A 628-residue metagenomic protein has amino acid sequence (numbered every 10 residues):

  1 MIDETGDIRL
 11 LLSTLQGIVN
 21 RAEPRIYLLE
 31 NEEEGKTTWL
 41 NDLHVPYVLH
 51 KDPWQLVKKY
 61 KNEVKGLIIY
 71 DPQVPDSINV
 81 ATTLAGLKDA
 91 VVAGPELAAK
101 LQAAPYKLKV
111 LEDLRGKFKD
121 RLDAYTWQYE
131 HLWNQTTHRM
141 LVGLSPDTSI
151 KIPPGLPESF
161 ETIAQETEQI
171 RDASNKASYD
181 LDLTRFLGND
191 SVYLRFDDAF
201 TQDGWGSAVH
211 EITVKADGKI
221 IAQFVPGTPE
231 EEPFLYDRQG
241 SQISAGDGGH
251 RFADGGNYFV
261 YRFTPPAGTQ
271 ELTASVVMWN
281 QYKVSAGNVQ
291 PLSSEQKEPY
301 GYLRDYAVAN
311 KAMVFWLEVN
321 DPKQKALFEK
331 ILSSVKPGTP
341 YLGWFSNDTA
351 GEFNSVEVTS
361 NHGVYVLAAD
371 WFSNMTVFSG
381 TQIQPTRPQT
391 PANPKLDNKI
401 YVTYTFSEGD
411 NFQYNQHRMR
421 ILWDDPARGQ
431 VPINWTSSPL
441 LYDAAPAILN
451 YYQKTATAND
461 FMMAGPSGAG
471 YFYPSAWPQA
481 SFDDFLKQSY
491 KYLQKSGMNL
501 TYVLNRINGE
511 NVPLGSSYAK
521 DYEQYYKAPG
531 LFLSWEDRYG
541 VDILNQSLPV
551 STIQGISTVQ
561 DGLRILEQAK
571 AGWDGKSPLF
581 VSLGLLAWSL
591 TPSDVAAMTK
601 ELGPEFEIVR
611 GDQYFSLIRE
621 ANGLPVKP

Functional and structural regions predicted by a protein language model:
E4-L11, I26-K36, V48-L49, P53-V57 (+7 more regions): Acidic-and-aromatic substrate-binding clefts and catalytic sites of carbohydrate-active enzymes
Y27, D71, D76, L87-E161 (+3 more regions): Metal-dependent polysaccharide deacetylase catalytic core of the NodB/CE4 family, i.e., the active-site-bearing domain
M140-L141, L292-R428: Non-catalytic propeptide/linker segments at domain boundaries
S174-L183, D247-A267, Q281-V289: Short beta-strands within extracellular/lumenal beta-sheet-rich domains
L187-Y193, P265-S275: Extended extracellular/luminal ectodomain segments enriched in beta-structured repeat modules
R195-D203, V276-Q281: Short beta-strand-plus-loop segments that form exposed binding edges in beta-rich domains
F200-A216, D254, K283-A286: Extracellular carbohydrate recognition
M313-F315, S334-K336, Y341-G343, V402 (+5 more regions): Catalytic grooves of carbohydrate-active enzymes
